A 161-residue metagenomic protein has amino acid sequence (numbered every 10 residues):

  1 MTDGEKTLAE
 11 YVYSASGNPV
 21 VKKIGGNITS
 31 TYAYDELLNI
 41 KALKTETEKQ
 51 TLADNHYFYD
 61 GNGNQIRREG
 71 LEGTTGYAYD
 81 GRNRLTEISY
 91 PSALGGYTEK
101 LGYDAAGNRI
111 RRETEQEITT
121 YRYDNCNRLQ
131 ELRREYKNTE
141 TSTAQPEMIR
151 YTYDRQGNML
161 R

Functional and structural regions predicted by a protein language model:
M1-D3, T7-I24, I28-E69, T74-S92 (+4 more regions): Beta-strand elements of repeat-based all-beta scaffolds
